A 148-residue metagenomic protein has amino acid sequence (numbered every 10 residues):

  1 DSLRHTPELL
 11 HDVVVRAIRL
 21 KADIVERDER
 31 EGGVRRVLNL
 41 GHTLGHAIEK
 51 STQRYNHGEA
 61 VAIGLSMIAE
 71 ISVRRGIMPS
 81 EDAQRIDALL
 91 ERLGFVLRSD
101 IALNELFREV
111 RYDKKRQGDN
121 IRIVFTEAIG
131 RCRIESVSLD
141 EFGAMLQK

Functional and structural regions predicted by a protein language model:
D1-L38: Carboxylate- and glycine-rich phosphate/diphosphate-binding segment that chelates Mg2+/Mn2+
V13-K21, L65, L90, V110: Short alpha-helical scaffolding segments that buttress acidic/His motifs in well-ordered protein cores
L40, L44-I48: Active-site His/Glu-centered metal-binding helix of metallohydrolases
H42, L65, I129: Residue-level signal for inorganic ion chemistry
A47-N56: Catalytic Zn2+-binding segment of zinc metalloproteases
V61-I63, M67: Small-residue-rich helix-loop
E70-R75: Helix-loop-helix
I77-K148: C-terminal charged capping/lid subdomain of soluble metabolic enzymes
